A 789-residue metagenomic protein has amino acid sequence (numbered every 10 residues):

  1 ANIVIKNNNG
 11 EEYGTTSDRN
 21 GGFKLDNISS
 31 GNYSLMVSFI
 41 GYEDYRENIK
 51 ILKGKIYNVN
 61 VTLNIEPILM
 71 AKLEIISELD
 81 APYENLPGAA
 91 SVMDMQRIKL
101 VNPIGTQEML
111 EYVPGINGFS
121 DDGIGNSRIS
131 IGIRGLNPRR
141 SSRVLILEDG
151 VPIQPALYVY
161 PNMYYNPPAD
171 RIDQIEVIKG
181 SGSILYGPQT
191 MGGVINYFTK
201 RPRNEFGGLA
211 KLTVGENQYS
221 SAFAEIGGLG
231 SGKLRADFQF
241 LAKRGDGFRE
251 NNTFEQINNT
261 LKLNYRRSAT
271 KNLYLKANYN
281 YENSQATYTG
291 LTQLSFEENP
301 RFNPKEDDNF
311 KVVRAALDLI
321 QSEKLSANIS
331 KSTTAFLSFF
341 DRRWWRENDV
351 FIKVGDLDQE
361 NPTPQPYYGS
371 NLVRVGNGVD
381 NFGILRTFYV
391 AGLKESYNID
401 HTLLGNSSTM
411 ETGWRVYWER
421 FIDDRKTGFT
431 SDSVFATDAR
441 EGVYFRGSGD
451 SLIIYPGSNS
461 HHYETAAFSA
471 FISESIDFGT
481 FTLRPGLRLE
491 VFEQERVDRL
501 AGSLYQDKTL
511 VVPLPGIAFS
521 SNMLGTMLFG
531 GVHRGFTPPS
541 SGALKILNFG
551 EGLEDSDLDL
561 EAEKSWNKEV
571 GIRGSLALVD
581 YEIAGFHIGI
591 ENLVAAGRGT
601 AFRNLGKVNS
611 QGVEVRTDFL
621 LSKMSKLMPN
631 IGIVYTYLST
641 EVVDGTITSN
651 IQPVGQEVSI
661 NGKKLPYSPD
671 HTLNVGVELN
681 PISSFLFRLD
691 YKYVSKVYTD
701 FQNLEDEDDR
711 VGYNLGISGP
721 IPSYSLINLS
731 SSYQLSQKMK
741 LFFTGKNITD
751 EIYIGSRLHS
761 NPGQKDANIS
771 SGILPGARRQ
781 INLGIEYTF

Functional and structural regions predicted by a protein language model:
A1-N8, S38-Y42, L52-K99, K324 (+1 more regions): Short, acidic, small-residue-rich periplasmic hinge/interaction motif at the N-terminus of Gram-negative outer-membrane
V151-K179: Short acidic/polar hinge/loop motifs at secondary-structure boundaries that mediate gating or recognition
V214-R244, R249-T287, N309-N328: Transmembrane beta-barrel wall of Gram-negative outer-membrane proteins
A224, K324, S330-N348, M527-G531 (+3 more regions): Membrane-embedded beta-barrel scaffold of Gram-negative outer-membrane proteins
S268-N278, V312-D498, N522, E582 (+1 more regions): Face-selective signature of the C-terminal outer-membrane beta-barrel domain
Y281-E298, E493-R496, S520-E569, D580-Y581 (+4 more regions): Surface-exposed extracellular loop regions of Gram-negative outer-membrane beta-barrel proteins, predominantly
N398, L403-L404, D477-T480, L578-D580 (+2 more regions): Gram-negative outer-membrane beta-barrel transporters
F536, P629, Y693-E707, S732-F789: C-terminal beta-signal and adjacent terminal beta-strands/loops of Gram-negative outer-membrane beta-barrel proteins
